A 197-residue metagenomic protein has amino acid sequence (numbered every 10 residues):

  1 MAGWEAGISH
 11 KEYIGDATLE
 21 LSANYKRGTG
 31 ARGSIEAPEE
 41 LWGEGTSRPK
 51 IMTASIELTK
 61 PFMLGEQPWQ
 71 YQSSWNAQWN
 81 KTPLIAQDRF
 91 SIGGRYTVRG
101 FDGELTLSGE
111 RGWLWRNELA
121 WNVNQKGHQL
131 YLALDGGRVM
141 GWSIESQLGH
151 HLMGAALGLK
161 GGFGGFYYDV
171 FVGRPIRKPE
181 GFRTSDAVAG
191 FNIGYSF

Functional and structural regions predicted by a protein language model:
M1-G136, M140-W142: C-terminal outer-membrane beta-barrel translocator/porin domains of Gram-negative envelope proteins and their
E12, F62, Y96, F163 (+2 more regions): A broadly conserved detector of short glycine/acidic/proline-rich loop/turn motifs that flank catalytic sites and bind
M52, Y71, W113, M153-A155 (+2 more regions): Hydrophobic core residues within well-ordered beta-strands of beta-rich domains
I56, L159-Y167, S185-F197: Outer-membrane beta-barrel "beta-signal"
L107-R111, I144, G149-H150, R177-D186: Solvent-exposed loop/turn segments connecting transmembrane beta-strands in outer-membrane beta-barrel proteins
Y131-A133, F166-G173: Conserved active-site loop/cleft motifs that coordinate metal ions or position small ligands
R138-V139, R174-K178: A short, flexible beta-alpha/helix-coil linker loop
S146-F166, I176: C-terminal structured "cap/appendage" subdomains that terminate the fold
